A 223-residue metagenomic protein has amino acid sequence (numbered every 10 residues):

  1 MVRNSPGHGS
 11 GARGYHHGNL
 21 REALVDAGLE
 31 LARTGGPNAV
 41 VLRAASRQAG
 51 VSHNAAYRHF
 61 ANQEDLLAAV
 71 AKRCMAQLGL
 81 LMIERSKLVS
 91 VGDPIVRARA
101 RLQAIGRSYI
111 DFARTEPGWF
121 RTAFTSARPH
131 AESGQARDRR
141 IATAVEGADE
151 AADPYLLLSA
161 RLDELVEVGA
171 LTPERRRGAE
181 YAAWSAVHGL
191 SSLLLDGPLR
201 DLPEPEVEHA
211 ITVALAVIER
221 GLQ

Functional and structural regions predicted by a protein language model:
M1-N19, V89-I95, D138-R140: N-terminal intrinsically disordered/low-complexity leader segments
A23, A27, L31-D65, A69: Helix-turn-helix
A23, A32, L67-C74, L81 (+3 more regions): Alpha-helical DNA-contacting segments of helix-turn-helix folds
C74-Q103, G134-A148: Amphipathic alpha-helical linker/stalk segments
I83-W119, Y155, A183: Hydrophobic alpha-helical connector segments
V96, H130-A170, R177-Y181, H209-A216 (+1 more regions): Amphipathic alpha-helical packing segments from all-alpha helical-bundle domains
R114-R140, S192-D196, R200: Amphipathic alpha-helical segments used for helix-helix packing
E164, W184-L202, V217-Q223: Amphipathic C-terminal alpha-helical segment
